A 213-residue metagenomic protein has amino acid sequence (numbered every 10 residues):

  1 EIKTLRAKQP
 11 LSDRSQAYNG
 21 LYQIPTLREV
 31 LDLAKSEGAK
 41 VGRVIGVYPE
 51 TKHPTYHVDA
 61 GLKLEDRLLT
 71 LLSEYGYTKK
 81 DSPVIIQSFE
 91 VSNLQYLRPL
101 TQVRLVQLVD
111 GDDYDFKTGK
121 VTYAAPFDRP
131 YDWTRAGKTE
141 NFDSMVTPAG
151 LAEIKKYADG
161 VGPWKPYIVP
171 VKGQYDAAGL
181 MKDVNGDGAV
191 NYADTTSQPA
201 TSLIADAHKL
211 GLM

Functional and structural regions predicted by a protein language model:
E1-G150, Y157-A158, P163-I168, D187: Metal-dependent phosphodiesterase/phospholipase catalytic core, i.e., the His/Asp/Glu-rich active-site region
A17, Q174-Y192: Acidic, glycine-anchored loop motifs typical of Ca2+
G160, Q174-Y175, A193, H208: Surface-exposed, low-hydrophobicity segments enriched in Gly/Pro/acidic/Ser residues that characterize the mature
K165, K172, Q198-P199: Bacterial c-di-GMP phosphodiesterase catalytic domain signature
A189-Y192, T196-H208, L212-M213: C-terminal soluble interaction/assembly domains
